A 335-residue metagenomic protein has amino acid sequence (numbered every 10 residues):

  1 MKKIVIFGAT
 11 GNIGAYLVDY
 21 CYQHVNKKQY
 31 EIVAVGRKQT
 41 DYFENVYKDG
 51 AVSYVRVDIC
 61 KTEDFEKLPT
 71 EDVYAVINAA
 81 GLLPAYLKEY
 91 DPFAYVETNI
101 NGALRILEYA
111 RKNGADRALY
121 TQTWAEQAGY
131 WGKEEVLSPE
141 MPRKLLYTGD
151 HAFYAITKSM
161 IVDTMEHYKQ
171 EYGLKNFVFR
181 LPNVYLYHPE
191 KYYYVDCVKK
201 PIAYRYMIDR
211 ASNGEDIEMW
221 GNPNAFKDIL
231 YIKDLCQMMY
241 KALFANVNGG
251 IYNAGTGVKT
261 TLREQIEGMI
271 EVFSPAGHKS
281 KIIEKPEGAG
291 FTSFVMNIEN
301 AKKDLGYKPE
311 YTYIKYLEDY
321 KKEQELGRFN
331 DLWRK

Functional and structural regions predicted by a protein language model:
I4-H24: N-terminal Rossmann NAD(P)H-binding glycine-rich loop of SDR-like oxidoreductase domains
V35-Q39, I59: N-terminal Rossmann-fold cofactor-binding loop
R56-T98, G129: NAD(P)H-binding glycine-rich loop region in Rossmannoid oxidoreductase-like domains and their noncatalytic homologs
A94-R105, I156-T157: Glycine-rich NAD(P)-binding loop of the Rossmann-fold in SDR/ketoreductase-type enzymes
L104-F153: Conserved Rossmann-fold NAD(P)-dependent oxidoreductase catalytic core, especially the SDR/UDP-sugar
G149-F177, A211-N213: Active-site Tyr-X1-5-Lys
S159, Y172-L174, V184-R205, E215 (+4 more regions): Glycine/proline-rich active-site loop of Rossmann-fold NAD(P)-dependent oxidoreductases
A211-E215, M219-K335: C-terminal substrate-binding subdomain of Rossmann-fold SDR/epimerase-dehydratase oxidoreductases
